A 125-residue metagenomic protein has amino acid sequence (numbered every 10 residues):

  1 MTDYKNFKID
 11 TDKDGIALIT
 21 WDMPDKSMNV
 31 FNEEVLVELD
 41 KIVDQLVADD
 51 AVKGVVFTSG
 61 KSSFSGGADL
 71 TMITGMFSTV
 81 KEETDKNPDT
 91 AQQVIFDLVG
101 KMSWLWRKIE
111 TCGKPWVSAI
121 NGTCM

Functional and structural regions predicted by a protein language model:
M1-T58, S63: Conserved CoA-thioester-binding segment of acyl-CoA-metabolizing enzymes
T2-D3, F7, D12-D14, D22 (+5 more regions): N-terminal glycine-rich phosphate-binding loop for ADP-containing cofactors
K26, S59-L105: Glycine- (often His-adjacent) and acidic-residue-rich active-site loop that binds/positions the CoA thioester
E34-E38, K101, K108: Charged catalytic carboxylate motif
V43-D50, F77, K81-T84, W106 (+1 more regions): Structural signal for hydrophobic packing residues in well-ordered secondary-structure cores of soluble enzyme domains
K61, S103-M125: Glycine-rich beta-to-alpha active-site loop
